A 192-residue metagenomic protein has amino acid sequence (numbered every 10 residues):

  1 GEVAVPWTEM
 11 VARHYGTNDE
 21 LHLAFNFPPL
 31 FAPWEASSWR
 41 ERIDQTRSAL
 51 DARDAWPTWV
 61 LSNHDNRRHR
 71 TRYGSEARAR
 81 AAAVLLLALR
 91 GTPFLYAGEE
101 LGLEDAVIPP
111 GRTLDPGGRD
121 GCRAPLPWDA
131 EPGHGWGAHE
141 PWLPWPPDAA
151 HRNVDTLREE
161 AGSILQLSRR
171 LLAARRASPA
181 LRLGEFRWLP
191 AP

Functional and structural regions predicted by a protein language model:
V3-P6, M10, H14-N26, W34 (+3 more regions): Loop/helix patches that line or flank the sugar-binding groove of alpha-linked glycan CAZymes
L30: Catalytic-adjacent loop/helix segments of enzymes that bind and process anionic phosphate/sulfate esters
